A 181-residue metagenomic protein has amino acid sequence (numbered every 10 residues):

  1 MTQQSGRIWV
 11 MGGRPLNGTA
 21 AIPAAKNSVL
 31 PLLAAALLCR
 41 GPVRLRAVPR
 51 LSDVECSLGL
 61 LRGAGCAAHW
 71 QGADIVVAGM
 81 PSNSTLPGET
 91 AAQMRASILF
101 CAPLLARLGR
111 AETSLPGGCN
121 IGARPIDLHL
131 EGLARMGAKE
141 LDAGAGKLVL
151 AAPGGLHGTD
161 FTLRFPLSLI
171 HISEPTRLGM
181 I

Functional and structural regions predicted by a protein language model:
M1-A21, L58, G65-T90, G137-F165: Self-splicing inteins and homing endonuclease
R14, T19-V43, R177: The feature marks the first
T19-I22, P42, A47-V48, C119-N120 (+1 more regions): Short, recurring structural edge motifs at helix starts
T19-I22, V29-L30, R95-A102, T159-L163 (+1 more regions): Intrinsic, low-complexity N-terminal interaction/targeting segments
R44-P116: Glycine-rich, N-terminal phosphate-binding loop and its surrounding beta-alpha-beta segment
S84-T162: Hydrophobic alpha-helical hairpins/lids featuring a short glycine-rich hinge
I170-H171, P175-I181: Single conserved hydrophobic/aromatic residue that forms the stacking wall/gate of nucleotide- or nucleobase-binding
